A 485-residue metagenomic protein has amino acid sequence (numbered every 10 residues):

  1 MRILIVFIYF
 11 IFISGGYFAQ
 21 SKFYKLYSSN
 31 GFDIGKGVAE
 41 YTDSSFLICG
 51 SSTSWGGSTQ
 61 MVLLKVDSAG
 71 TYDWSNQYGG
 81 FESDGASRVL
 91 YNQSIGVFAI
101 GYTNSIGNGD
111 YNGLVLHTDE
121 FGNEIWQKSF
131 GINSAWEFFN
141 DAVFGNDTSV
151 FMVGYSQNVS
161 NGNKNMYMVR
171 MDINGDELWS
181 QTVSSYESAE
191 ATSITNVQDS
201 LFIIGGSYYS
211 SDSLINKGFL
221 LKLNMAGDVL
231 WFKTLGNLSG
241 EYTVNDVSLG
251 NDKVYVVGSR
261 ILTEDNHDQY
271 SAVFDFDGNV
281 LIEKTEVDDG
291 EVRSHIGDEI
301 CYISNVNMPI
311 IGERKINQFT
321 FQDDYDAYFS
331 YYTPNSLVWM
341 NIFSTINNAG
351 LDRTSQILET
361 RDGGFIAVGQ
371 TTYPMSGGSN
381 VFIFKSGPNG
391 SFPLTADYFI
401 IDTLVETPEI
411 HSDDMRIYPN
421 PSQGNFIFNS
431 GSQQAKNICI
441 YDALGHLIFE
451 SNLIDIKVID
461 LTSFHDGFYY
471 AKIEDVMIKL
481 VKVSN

Functional and structural regions predicted by a protein language model:
M1-F23, S484-N485: Bacterial Sec-dependent N-terminal signal peptides
L4-S14, G96, N174, I204 (+6 more regions): Residues marking helix boundaries in flexible regions
I5, I13-G15, L64, T407 (+1 more regions): Intrinsic disorder/low-complexity segments, especially N-terminal tails and targeting/processing regions
F10-F12, I400-P408, H446, G467: Intrinsically disordered, low-complexity boundary segments flanking structured domains
F18-E406: A sequence-level/structural motif corresponding to short, flexible coil/turn segments enriched in small polar residues
I410-Y418, S422-N485: C-terminal outer-membrane/trafficking sorting elements
